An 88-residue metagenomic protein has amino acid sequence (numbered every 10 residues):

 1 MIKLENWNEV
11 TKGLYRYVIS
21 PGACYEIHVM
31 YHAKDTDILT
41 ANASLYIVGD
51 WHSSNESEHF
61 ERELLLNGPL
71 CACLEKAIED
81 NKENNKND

Functional and structural regions predicted by a protein language model:
M1-C24: Negatively charged, low-complexity tracts enriched in Asp/Glu with abundant Ser/Thr
I2, K12, H28, D37 (+4 more regions): Intrinsic-disorder/low-complexity peptide segments enriched for small residues
N6, L14, Y31-A33, H52 (+1 more regions): N-terminal regions of proteins, emphasizing targeting and processing segments when present
Y17, A33, F60-E63: Positively charged, low-complexity intrinsically disordered regions
A23-H52: A short, structured beta-strand/loop element
L45-D88: Mixed-charge, Lys/Arg-enriched low-complexity segments
